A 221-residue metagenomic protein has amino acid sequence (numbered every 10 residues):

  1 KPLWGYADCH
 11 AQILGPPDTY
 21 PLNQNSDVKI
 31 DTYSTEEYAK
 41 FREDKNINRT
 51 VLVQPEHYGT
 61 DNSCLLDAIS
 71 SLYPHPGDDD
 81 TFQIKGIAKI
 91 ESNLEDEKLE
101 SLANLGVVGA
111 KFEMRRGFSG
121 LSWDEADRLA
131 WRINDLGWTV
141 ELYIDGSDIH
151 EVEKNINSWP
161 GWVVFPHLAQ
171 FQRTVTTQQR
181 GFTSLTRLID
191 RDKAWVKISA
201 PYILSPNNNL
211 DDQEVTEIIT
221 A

Functional and structural regions predicted by a protein language model:
K1-L136, S147-I149, L188, Q213: Mid-domain alpha/beta scaffold segments of enzyme catalytic cores
S122-A221: Catalytic pocket-lining loop regions of alpha/beta-barrel enzymes, especially the amidohydrolase/enolase/GH5 lineages
